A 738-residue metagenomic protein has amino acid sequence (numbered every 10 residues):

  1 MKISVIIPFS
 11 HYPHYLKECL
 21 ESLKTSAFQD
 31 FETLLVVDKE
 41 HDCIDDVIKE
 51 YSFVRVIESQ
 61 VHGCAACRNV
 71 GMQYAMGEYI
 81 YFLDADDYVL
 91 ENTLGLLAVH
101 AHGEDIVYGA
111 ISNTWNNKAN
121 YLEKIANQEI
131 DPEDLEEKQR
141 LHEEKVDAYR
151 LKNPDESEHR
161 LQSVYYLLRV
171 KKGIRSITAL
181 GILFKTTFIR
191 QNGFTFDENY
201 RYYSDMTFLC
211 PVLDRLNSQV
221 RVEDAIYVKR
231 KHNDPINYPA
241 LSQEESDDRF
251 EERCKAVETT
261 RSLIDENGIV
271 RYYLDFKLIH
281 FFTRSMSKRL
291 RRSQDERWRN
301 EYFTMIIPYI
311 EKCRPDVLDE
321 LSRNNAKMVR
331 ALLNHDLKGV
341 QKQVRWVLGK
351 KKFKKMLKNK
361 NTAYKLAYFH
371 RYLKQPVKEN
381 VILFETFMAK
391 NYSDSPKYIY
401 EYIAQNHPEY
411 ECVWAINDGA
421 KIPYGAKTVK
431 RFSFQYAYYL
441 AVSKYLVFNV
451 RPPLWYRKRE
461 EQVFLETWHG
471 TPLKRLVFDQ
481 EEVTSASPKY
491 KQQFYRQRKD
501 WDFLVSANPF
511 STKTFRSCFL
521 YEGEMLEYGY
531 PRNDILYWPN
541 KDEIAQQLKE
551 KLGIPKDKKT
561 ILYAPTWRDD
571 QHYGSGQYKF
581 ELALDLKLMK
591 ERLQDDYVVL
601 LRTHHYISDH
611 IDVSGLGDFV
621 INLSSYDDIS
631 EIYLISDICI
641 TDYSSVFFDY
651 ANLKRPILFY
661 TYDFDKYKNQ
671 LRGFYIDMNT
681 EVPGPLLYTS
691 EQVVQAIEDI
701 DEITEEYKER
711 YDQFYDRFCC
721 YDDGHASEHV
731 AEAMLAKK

Functional and structural regions predicted by a protein language model:
E21-D30: Short, acidic, metal-binding catalytic loop of nucleotide-sugar glycosyltransferases
S59-A75: Glycine-rich, basic loop-to-helix element that forms the pyrophosphate-binding segment of sugar-nucleotide handling
I80: Short aromatic/hydrophobic "clamp" motif used to bind/position activated sugar donors
D87-E223, Y227-D248: Donor-binding/catalytic cores of nucleotide-activated saccharide and glycerol-phosphate transferases/polymerases
R291-Q375, L383, E401, Q405: Membrane-interface aromatic/basic loop that binds lipid-linked glycans or pyrophosphate carriers, typified by
N391-Q405, C518, P531-V613, L687: Conserved catalytic-core segment of nucleotide-activated headgroup transferases in glycan assembly
L473-Y573, R710: A nucleotide-sugar donor-handling region in carbohydrate enzymes
D618, S645-F718: Catalytic binding pocket for nucleotide-activated donors in carbohydrate/polymer assembly enzymes
